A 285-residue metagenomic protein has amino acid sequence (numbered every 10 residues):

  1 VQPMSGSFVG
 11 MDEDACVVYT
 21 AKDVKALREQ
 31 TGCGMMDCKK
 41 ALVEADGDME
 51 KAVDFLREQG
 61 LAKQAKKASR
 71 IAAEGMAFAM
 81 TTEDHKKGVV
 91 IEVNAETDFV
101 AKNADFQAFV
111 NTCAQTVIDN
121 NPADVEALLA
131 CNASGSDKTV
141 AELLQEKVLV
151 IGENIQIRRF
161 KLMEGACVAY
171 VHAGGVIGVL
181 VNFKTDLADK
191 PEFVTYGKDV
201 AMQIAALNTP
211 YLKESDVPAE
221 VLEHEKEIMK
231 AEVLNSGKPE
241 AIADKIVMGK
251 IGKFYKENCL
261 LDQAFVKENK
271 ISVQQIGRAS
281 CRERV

Functional and structural regions predicted by a protein language model:
P3: Cationic, low-complexity basic patches in intrinsically disordered or flexible, solvent-exposed regions
F8-R284: N-terminal assembly/interaction segments in proteins that build large macromolecular machines
